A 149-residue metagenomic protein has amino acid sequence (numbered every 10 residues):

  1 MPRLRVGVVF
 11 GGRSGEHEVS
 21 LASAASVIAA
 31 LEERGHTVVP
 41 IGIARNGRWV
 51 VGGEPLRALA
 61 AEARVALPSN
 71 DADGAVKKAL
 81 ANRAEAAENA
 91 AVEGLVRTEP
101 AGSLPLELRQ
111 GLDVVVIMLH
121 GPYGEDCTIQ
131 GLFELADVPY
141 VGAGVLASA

Functional and structural regions predicted by a protein language model:
M1-A149: ATP-binding N-terminal substructure of ATP-dependent carboxylate-amine bond-forming enzymes
